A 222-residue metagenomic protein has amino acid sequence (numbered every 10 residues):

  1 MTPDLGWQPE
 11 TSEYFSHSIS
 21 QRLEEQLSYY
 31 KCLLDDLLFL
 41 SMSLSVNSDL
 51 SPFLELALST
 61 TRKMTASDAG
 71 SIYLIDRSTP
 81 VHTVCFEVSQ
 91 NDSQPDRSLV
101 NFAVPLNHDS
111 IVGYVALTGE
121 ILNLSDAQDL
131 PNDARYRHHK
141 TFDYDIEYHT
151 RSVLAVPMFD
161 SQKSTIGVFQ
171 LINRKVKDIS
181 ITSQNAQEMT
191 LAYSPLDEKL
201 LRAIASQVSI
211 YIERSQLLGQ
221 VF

Functional and structural regions predicted by a protein language model:
M1-P52, K63, C85, A203 (+1 more regions): Signal-transmission linkers at sensory-effector interfaces
L38-M42, N47-R62, I75, D109-V112 (+2 more regions): Short amphipathic alpha-helical segments
S59, S71-N107, D129-L130, Y136 (+1 more regions): GAF sensory/regulatory domain recognition with acknowledged cross-activation on helical regulatory dimers
A66-G70: Short N-terminal helix-loop-first-beta-strand/juxtamembrane motif that initiates sensory/input modules
S78-P80, F159-T165, R174-D178, S215: Flexible loop/coil segments at beta-strand boundaries within sensory signal-transduction domains
S125-S152, D178-T190: Signal-transducing coupling segments at domain and membrane junctions
R151-D160, G167: A short, aliphatic-rich beta-strand micro-motif
S194, E198-I210: Allosteric cytosolic regulatory segments
